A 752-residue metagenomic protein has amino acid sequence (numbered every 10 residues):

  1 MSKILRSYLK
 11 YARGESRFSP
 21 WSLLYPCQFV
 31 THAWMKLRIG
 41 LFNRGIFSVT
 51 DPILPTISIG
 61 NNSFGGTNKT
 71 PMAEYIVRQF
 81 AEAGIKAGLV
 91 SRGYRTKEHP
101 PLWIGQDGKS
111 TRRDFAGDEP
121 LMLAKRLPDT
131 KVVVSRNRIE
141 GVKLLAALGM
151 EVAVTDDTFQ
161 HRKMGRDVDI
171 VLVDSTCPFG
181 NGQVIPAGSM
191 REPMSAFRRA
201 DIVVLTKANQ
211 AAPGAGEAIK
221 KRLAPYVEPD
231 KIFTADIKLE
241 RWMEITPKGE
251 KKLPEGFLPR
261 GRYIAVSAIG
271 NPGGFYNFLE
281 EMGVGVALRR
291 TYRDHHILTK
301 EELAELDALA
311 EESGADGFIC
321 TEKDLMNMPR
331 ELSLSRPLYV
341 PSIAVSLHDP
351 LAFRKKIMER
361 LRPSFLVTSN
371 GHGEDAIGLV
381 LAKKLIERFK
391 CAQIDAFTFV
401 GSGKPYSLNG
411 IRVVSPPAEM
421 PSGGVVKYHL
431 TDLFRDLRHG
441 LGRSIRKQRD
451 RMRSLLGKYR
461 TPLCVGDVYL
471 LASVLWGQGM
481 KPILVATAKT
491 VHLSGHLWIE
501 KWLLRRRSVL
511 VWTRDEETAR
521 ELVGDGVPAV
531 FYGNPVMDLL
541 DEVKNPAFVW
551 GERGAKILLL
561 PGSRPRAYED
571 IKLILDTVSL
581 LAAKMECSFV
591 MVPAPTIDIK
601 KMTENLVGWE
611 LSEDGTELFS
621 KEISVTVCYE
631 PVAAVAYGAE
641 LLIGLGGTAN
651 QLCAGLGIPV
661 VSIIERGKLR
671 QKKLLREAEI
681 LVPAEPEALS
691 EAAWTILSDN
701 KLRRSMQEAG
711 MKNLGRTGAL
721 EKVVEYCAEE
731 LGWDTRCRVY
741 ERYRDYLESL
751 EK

Functional and structural regions predicted by a protein language model:
M1-R13, P178-G314: C-terminal accessory "lid"/substrate-recognition subdomains
S2-P55: A transmembrane-helix-recognition feature enriched in membrane-embedded lipid enzymes and envelope glyco-/phospholipid
V30, T70, L123, D156 (+6 more regions): Residue-level signal for inorganic ion chemistry
I39-G108, Q210: Walker A (P-loop) phosphate-binding motif
I46, E82-V90, P272, A304-L306 (+3 more regions): Nucleotide-activated sugar donor-binding and catalytic core shared by glycosyltransferases and related lipid-linked
Y94-V227, T234, V474: Phosphate/Mg2+-binding loops and adjacent switch elements in nucleotide/diphosphate-handling enzyme cores
M164-G165, M194-R199, Y226-E228, G256-R260 (+7 more regions): Short, conserved loop/helix-junction motifs that constitute active-site signature segments in enzyme catalytic cores
K238-E240, Y292-I297, S335-L361: Short, flexible loop segments at boundaries between secondary-structure elements
